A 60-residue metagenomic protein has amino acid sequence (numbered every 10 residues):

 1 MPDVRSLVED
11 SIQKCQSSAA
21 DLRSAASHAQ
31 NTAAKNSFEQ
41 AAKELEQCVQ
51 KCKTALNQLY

Functional and structural regions predicted by a protein language model:
M1-Y60: Amphipathic alpha-helical hairpins
